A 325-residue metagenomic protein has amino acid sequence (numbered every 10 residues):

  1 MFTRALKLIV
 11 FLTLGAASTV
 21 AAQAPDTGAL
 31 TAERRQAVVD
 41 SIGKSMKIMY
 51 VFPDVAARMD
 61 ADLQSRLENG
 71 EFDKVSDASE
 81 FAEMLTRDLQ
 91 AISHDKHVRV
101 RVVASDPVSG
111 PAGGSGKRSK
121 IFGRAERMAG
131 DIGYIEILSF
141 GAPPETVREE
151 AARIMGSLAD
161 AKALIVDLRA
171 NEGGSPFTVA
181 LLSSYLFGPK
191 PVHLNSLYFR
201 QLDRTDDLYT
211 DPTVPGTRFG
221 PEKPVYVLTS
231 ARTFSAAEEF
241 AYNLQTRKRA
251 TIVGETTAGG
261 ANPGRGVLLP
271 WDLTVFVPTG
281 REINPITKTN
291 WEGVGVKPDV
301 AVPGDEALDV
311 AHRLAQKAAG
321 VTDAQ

Functional and structural regions predicted by a protein language model:
K7-A17: Bacterial N-terminal signal peptides
V38, V51-I132, A319, D323-Q325: Extended, small/polar residue-biased N-terminal targeting/export presequences and adjacent propeptide/linker tracts
I42, L89, I135, V166 (+3 more regions): Terminal peptide-recognition signature
S119-F122, E126-R148, I286-T287: STAS-typified acidic loop motif
I135-E136, A161-G173, L228: Short acidic catalytic loops
P143-K162: A short, well-ordered alpha-helical element
G173-P224, L228, N262-L268, T279-R281 (+1 more regions): Gly/Ser/Thr-rich loop/hinge elements
T289-Q325: Low-complexity, Gly/Ser/Thr/Pro-rich intrinsically disordered linker/tail segments
